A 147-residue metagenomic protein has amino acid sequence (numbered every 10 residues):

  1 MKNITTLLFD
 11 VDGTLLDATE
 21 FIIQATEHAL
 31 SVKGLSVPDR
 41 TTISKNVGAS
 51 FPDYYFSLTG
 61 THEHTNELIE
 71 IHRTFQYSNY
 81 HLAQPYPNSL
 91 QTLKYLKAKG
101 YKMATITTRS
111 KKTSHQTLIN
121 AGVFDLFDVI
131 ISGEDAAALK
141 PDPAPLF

Functional and structural regions predicted by a protein language model:
K2-L90, Y95, K99, H115: N-terminal helical cap/lid subdomain that shapes the substrate entry/recognition surface in HAD-like hydrolases
I23, R109-S110: A short linear-motif detector with a strong N-terminal bias
N46, I106-T108: Structural motif
L82, S110-F147: Substrate-recognition "cap/lid" segment bordering the active-site pocket of phosphatases
P87, T107, S132: Short loop/edge segments at beta-strand edges and connector loops that shape dinucleotide/nucleotide cofactor-binding
G100-T105: Short active-site oxyanion
